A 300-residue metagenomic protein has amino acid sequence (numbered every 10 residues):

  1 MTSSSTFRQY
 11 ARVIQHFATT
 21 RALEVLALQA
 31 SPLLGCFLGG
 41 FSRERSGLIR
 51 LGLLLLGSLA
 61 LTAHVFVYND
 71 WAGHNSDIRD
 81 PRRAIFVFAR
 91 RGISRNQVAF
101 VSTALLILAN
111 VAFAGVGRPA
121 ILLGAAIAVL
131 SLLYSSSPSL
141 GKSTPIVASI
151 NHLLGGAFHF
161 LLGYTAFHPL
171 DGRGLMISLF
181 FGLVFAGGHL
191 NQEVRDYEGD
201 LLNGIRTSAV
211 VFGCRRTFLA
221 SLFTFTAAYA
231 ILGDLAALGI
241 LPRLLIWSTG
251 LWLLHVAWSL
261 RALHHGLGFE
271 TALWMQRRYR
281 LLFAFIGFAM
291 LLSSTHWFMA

Functional and structural regions predicted by a protein language model:
Q9, Q15-A18, F86-R173: Intramembrane alpha-helical segments
Q29-G35, V87, S149-Y164, A209-C214 (+1 more regions): Small-residue-rich segments of transmembrane alpha-helices in multi-pass membrane proteins, especially helix faces
A30-A72, A109-N110, A120-L132, L170-N191: Membrane-embedded alpha-helical segments that form the functional core of polytopic membrane enzymes, especially those
G57-F86, G187-A209, C214: Acidic (Asp/Glu-rich) catalytic motifs at the cytosolic membrane interface
H74-G124, R206-L241, L282: Multi-pass membrane catalytic core of lipid/isoprenoid biosynthesis enzymes
N75, L130-K142, E193, S259-L267: C-terminal ends of transmembrane helices
H159-P169, A227-A230, A284-A300: Hydrophobic alpha-helical transmembrane segments in multi-pass integral membrane proteins
R216, I240-A300: Extended hydrophobic alpha-helices typical of membrane-associated regions
